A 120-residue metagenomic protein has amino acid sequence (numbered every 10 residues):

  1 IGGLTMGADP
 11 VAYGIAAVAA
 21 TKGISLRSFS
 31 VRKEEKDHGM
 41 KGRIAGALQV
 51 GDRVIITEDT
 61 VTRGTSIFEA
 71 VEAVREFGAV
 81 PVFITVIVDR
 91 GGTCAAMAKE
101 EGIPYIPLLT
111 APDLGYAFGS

Functional and structural regions predicted by a protein language model:
I1-G2, S30, I106-L108: General beta-strand structural signal in soluble alpha/beta enzymes
I1-G7, F83-I87: Short glycine-rich phosphate-binding loop at a beta-alpha junction
G2-G3, D37-M40, A79: Glycine-centered small-residue hotspots that permit tight backbone geometry or close packing
G7, E34, R90: Short, flexible active-site-adjacent loop segments at beta-strand->alpha-helix junctions, enriched in small/polar
D9, Y13, G92-A95: Short, surface-exposed alpha-helical segments at coil->helix boundaries
V11-I55, R63-F68: Short, glycine/charge-rich flexible loops or terminal/linker lids adjacent to PRPP-binding catalytic cores
F68-S120: PRPP-dependent phosphoribosyltransferase catalytic core
